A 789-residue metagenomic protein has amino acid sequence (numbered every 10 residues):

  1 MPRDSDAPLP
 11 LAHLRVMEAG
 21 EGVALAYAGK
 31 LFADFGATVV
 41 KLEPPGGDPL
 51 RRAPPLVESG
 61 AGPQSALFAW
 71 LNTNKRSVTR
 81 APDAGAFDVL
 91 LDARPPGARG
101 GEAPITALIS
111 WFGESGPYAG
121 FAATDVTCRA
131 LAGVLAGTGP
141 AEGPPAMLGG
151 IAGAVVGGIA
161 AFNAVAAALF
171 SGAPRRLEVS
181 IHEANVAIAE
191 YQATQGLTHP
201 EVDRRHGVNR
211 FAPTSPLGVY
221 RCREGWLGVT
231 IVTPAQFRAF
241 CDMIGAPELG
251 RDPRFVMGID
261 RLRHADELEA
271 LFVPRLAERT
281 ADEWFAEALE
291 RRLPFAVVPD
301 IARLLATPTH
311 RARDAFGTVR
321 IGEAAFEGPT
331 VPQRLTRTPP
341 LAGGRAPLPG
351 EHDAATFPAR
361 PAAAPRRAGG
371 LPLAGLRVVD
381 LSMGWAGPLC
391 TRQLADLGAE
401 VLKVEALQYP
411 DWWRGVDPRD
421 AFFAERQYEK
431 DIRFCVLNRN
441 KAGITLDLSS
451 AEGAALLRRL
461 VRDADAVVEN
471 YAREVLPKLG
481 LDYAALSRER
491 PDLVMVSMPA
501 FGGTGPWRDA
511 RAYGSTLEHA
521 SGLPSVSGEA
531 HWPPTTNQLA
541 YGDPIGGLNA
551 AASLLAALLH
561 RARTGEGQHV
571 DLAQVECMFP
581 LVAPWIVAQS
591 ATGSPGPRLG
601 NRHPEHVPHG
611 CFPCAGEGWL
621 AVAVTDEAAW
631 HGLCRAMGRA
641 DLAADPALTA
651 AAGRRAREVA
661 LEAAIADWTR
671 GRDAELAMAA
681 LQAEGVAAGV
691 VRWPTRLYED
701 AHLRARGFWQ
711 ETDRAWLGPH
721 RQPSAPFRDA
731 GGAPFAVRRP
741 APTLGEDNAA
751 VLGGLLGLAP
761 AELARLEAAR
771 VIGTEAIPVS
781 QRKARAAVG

Functional and structural regions predicted by a protein language model:
M1-R175, L271, V319-I321, G344 (+4 more regions): N-terminal helix-loop segment corresponding to the beta1-alpha1 unit of nucleotide/adenylate-binding folds
F68, A136, L148-G150, G157-S180 (+11 more regions): Extended, hydrophobic interaction surfaces within ordered domains
F68, G207-A212, L217-G218, E323-F326 (+7 more regions): Short Gly/Pro-enriched turn/cap motifs at secondary-structure boundaries
E114, G143-A152, A173-A187, E201 (+8 more regions): Conserved Rossmann-fold dehydrogenase catalytic segment
I151-A166, I181-Y191, V232, Q236 (+4 more regions): Mid-domain beta-loop-alpha active-site segment that forms a flexible, acidic cofactor/metal-binding surface
G158-R176, Y191-P200, C241-E248, G547-G567 (+2 more regions): Oxidoreductase and adenylate-handling cofactor-binding alpha/beta cores
R210-F211, S215-R291, F295, P608-E684 (+1 more regions): Aromatic-enriched alpha-helical interface/lid elements that frame and gate functional surfaces
E290-G343, A683-R738, V788-G789: A glycine-rich dinucleotide-binding beta-alpha-beta segment and adjacent secondary-structure elements that constitute
